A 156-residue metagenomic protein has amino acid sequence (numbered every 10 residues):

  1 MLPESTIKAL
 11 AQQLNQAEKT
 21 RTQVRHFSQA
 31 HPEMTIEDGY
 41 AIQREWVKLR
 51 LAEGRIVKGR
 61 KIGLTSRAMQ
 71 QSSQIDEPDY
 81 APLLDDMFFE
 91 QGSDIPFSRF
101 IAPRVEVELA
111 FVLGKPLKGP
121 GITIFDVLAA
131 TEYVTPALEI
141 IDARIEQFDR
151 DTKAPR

Functional and structural regions predicted by a protein language model:
L2-R156: Catalytic-core "active-site belt" of small-molecule-metabolizing enzymes, emphasizing His/Asp/Glu-rich regions
